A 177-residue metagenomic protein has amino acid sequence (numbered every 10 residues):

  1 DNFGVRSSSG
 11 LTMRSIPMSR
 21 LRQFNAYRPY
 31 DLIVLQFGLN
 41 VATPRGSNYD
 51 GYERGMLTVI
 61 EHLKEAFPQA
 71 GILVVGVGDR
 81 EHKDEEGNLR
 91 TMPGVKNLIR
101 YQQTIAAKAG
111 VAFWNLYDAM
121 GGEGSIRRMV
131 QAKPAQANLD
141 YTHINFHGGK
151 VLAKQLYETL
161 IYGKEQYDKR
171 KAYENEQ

Functional and structural regions predicted by a protein language model:
D1-G55, E65: Conserved SGNH/GDSL esterase-like catalytic core that processes O-acyl groups on lipids and polysaccharides
F3-S9, L35-N40, V75-D79, N115-A119 (+1 more regions): Active-site-proximal beta-strand/loop segments in catalytic clefts of secreted hydrolases
G10, V41-D50, H62, N88-M92 (+1 more regions): Second-shell loop/turn segments in exported
M56-E61, I99, Q103: Generic structural signal for well-ordered alpha-helices, preferentially at hydrophobic/aromatic core positions
L63-A66, G163: Secondary-structure transition/capping motifs at alpha-helix termini and the adjoining loop/turn into the next element
F67-G71: A short helix->loop->beta-strand "cap" motif at the edges of active sites that frequently abuts
D79-Q177: Catalytic His-Asp segment of secreted/periplasmic serine-dependent ester chemistry enzymes
